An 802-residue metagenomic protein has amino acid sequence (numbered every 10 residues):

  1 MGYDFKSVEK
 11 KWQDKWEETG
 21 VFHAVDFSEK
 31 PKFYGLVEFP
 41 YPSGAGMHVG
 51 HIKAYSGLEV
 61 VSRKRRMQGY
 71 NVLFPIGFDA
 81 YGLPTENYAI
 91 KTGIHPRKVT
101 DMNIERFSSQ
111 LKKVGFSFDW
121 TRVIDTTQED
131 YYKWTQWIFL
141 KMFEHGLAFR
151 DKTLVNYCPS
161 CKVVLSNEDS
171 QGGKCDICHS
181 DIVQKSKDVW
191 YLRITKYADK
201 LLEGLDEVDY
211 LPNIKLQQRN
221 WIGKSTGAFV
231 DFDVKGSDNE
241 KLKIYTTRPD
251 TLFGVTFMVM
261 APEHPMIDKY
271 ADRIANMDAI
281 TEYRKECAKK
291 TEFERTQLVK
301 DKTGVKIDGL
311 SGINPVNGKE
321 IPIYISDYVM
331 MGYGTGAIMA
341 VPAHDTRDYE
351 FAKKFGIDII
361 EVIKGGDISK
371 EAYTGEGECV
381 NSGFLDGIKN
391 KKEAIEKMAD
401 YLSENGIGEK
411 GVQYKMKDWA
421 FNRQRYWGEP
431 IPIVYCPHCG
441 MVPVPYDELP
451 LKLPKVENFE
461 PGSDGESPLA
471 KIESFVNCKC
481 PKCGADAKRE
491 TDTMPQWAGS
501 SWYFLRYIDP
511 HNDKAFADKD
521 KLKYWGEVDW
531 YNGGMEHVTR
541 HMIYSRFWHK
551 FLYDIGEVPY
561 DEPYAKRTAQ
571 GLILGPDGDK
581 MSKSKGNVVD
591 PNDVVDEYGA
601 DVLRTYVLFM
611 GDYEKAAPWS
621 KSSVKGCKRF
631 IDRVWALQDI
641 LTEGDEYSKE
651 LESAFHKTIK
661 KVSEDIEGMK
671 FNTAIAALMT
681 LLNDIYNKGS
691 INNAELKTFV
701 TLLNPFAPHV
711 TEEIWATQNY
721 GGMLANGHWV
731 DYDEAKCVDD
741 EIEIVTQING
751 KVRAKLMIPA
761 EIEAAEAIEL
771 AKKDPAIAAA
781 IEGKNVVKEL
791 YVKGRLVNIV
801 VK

Functional and structural regions predicted by a protein language model:
M1-L36, R66-P75, V99-R106, Y283-Y324 (+1 more regions): Conserved oxyanion/phosphate-binding beta-strand-loop segments in alpha/beta enzyme cores
G2, K11, K15-T19, K91-L242 (+11 more regions): Residue patterns forming the tRNA-binding/recognition surfaces of aminoacyl-tRNA synthetases and related DALR
Y3-Q13, V49, T135-I359, K364 (+8 more regions): NTP-handling and nucleic-acid-processing catalytic cores
V25-I94, T100, V123-I138, T246-T247 (+2 more regions): N-terminal catalytic cores of NTP/NDP-binding nucleotidyl/phosphoryl-transfer enzymes
E38-M47, D119-I124, M330-I338, V380-F384 (+9 more regions): Glycine- and acidic
R63-N71, K91-R97, K113-S117, E144-R150 (+18 more regions): Secondary-structure transition/capping motifs at alpha-helix termini and the adjoining loop/turn into the next element
D79, E144-S160, T251, K410-C439 (+5 more regions): Helix-rich, typically C-terminal accessory recognition domains appended to large enzymatic cores
L310-Y333, V362, V476-K615: Alpha-helical recognition segments enriched in aromatics with Gly/Pro capping that present substrate-recognition
